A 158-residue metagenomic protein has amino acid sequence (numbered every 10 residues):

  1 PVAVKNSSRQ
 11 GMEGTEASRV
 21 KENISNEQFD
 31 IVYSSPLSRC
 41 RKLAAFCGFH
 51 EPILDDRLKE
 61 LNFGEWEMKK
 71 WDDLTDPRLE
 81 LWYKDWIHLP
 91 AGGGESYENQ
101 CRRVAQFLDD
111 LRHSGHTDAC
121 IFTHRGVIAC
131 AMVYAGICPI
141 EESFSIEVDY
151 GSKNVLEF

Functional and structural regions predicted by a protein language model:
P1-H50: Active-site-proximal alpha-helix that buttresses catalytic centers in soluble enzyme cores
G14, L37, Y97, C101-A105: Amphipathic, non-transmembrane alpha-helical scaffold segments
S18-E22, C101, A105-H113: Generic structural signal for well-ordered alpha-helical scaffold segments
S34-S35, R102, F122-T123: Short beta-strand scaffold positions
S38, L58, G126: Catalytic metal-binding/acid-base residues of hydrolase active sites
R41, Q106-F158: Active-site-adjacent alpha-helix immediately C-terminal to a catalytic or transition-state-stabilizing loop
C47-R103: Phosphate-handling substructures
